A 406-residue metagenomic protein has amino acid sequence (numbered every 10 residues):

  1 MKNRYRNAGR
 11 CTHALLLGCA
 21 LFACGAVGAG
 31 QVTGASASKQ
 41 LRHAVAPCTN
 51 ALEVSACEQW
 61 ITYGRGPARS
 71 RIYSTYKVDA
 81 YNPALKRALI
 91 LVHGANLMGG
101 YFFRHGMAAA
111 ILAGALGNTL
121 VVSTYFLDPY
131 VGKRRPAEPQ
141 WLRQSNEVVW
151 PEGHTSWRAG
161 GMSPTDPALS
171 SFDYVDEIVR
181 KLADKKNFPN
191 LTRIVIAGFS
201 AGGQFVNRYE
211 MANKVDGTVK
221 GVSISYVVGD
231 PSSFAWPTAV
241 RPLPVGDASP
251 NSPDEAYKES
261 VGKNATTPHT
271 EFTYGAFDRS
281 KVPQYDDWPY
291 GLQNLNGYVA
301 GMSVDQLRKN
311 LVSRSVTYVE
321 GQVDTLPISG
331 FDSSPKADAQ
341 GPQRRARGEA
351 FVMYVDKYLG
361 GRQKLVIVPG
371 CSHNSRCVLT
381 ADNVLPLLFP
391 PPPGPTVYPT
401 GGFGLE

Functional and structural regions predicted by a protein language model:
A29-A88, N96, G100-L120, W150-P167 (+8 more regions): A domain-start/cap signature at the N-terminus of enzymes
L91-G94, S123, Y318: Structural cue for short, hydrophobic secondary-structure segments
F126, I224-W236: Active-site nucleophile loop of the alpha/beta-hydrolase fold
F126-L169: Cap/lid segment of the alpha/beta-hydrolase catalytic domain
D173-L191: Conserved acidic catalytic loop of the alpha/beta-hydrolase fold
G198, G202: Gly/Ala-rich beta-loop-alpha elbow adjacent to hydrolase catalytic centers
G203-V215: Short glycine-enriched nucleophile-adjacent loop and the immediately C-terminal alpha-helix near the catalytic center
V319, V323, D332-S333, E349-G404: C-terminal catalytic histidine-bearing segment of alpha/beta-hydrolase fold enzymes
